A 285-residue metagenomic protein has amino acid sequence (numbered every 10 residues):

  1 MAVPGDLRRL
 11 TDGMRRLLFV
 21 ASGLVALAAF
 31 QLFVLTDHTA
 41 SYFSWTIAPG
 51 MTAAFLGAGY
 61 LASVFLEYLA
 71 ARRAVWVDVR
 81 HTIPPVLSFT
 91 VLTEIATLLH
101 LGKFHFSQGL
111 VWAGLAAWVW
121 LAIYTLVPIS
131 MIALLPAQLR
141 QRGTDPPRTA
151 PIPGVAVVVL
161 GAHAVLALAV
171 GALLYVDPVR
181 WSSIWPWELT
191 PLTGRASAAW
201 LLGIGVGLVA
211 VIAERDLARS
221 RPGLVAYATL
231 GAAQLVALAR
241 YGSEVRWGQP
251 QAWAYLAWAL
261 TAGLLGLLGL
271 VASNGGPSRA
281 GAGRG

Functional and structural regions predicted by a protein language model:
A2-T82, T97, A113, R180 (+5 more regions): An N-terminus-focused feature that recognizes amino-terminal "leader" regions
T11-F30, R140-L217: Surface-exposed interaction/gating patches
V34-S41, L98-Q108, L174-S182, L238-R246: Juxtamembrane "helix-exit" motif on the non-cytosolic side of transmembrane helices
M51-Y68, S88, L192-I212, T229: Core segments of alpha-helical transmembrane spans in multipass integral membrane proteins
A62-R142, A237, W247-G275: Hydrophobic, ordered structural segments
P85-L98, W200-I204, G223-A239: Hydrophobic alpha-helical membrane segments
P151-I152, P277-G285: Short, highly charged, low-complexity non-transmembrane loops/tails of multi-pass membrane proteins
W187, A213-R221, A239-Y255: Extracellular/periplasmic helix-loop-helix junctions in multi-pass membrane proteins
